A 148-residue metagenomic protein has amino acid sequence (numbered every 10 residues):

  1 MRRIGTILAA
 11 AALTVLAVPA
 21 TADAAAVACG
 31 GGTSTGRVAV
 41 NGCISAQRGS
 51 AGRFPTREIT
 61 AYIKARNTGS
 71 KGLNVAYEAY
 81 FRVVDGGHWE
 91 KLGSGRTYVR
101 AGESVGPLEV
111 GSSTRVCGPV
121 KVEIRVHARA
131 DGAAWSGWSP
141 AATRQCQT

Functional and structural regions predicted by a protein language model:
M1-A24: Secretory targeting and sorting signals
A24-T148: Post-signal peptide N-terminal regions of Sec-secreted extracellular proteins
